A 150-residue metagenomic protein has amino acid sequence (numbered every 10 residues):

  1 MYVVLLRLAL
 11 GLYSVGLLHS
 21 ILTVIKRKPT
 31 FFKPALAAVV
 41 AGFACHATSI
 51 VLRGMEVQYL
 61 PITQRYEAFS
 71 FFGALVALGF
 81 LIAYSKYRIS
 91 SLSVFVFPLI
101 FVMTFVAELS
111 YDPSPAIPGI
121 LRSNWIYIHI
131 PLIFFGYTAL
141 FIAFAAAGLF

Functional and structural regions predicted by a protein language model:
M1-F150: Polytopic transmembrane helical bundles with strong interfacial aromatic enrichment
